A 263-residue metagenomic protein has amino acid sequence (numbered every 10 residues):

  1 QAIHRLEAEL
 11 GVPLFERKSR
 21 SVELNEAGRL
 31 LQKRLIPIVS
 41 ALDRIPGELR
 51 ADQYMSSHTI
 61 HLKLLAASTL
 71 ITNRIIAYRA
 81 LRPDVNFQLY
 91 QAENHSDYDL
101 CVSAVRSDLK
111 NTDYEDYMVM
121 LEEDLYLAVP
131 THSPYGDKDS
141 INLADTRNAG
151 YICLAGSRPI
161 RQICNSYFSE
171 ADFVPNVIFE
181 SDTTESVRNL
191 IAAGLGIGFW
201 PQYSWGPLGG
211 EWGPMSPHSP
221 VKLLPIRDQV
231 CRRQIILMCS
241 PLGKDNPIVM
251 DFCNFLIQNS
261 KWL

Functional and structural regions predicted by a protein language model:
R5-L24: A short LG(V/I)-centered, amphipathic sequence patch enriched for acidic residue(s) preceding the LG motif
E9-L10, L31-Q53: Alpha-helical linker/hinge and terminal dimerization helices associated with HTH transcriptional regulators
M55-K110: Central regulatory/effector-binding core of bacterial HTH transcription factors
P83-V85, S96-S107, L125, F173 (+1 more regions): Alpha-to-beta junction loops
V85-A92, C153, V174-T183: Short beta-strand-to-loop elements that line the ligand-binding cleft of bilobed periplasmic-binding protein-like
F87, T112-V119, E123-D124, E185-L242: Beta-alpha-beta core module
T112-L125, V129-Y151: Flexible hinge/capping segments at coil-to-helix
Y135, A149-A171, Q202, D245-C253 (+1 more regions): Secondary-structure junction motif
